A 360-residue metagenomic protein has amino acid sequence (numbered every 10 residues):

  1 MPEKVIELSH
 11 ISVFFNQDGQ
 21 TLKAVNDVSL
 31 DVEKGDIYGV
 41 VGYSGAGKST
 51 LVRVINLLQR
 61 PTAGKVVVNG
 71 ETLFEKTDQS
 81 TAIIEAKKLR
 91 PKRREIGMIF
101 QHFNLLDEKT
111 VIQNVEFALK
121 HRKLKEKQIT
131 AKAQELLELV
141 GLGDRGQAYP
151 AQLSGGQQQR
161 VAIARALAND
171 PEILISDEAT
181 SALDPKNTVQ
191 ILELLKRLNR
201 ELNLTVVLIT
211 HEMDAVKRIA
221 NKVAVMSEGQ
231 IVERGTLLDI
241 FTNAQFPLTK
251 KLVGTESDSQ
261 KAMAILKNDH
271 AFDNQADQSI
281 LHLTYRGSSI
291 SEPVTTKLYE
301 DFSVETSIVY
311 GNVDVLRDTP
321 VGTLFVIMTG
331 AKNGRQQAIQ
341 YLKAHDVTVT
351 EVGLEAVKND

Functional and structural regions predicted by a protein language model:
V41-Y43: The feature captures the beta-strand-to-loop junction immediately N-terminal to the Walker
N56: Helix-to-loop junction immediately C-terminal to a conserved catalytic motif
T72-E75, E116, K120, K127-D144: Conserved ABC ATPase "signature" region
L73-G97, H121, I240-A244: ABC ATPase NBD coupling module
A148-A151, A168-N169: Conserved signature/switch motifs of ABC ATPase nucleotide-binding domains
V216-R218: A short, surface-exposed alpha-helical micro-motif characterized by mixed small hydrophobic and charged/polar residues
